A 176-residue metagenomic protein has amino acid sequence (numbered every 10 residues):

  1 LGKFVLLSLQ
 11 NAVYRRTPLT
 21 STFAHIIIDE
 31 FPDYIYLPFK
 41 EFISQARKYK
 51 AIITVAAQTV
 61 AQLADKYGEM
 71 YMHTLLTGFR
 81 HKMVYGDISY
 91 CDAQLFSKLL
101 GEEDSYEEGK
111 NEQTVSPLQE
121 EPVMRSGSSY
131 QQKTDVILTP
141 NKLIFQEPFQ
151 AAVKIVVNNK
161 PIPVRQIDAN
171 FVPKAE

Functional and structural regions predicted by a protein language model:
L1-G127, Q166-P173: Conserved P-loop NTPase motor cores
E108-E176: Conserved P-loop NTPase motor module
